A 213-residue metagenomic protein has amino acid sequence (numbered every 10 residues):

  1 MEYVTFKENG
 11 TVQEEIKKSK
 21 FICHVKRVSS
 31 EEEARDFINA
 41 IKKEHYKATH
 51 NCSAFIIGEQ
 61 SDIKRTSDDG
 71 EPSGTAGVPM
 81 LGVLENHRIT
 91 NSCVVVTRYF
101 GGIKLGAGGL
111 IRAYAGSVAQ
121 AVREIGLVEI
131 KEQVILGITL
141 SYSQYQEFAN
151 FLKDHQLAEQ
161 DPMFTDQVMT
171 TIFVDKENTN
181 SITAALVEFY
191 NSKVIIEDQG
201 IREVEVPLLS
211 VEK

Functional and structural regions predicted by a protein language model:
M1-G74, T179, I195-V206, V211-K213: C-terminal regulatory domains involved in ligand/effector binding and gene-expression control
H24-R27, I135-L140, Q167-V174, L186: Short cationic amphipathic helices and targeting signals
A34-F37, Y114, F148-F151, I182-A185: Hydrophobic side chains in well-ordered alpha-helices
H45-A48, H155-Q160, V187-I195: A common structural junction motif
A76-E124: Active-site beta-strand/loop microenvironment that shapes enzyme catalytic pockets
G126-S143: Short glycine-/aliphatic-rich beta-strand segments at the starts of folded cytosolic domains
T139-L157: Short amphipathic alpha-helix segments
I172, N178-S181: Terminal, non-globular segments
